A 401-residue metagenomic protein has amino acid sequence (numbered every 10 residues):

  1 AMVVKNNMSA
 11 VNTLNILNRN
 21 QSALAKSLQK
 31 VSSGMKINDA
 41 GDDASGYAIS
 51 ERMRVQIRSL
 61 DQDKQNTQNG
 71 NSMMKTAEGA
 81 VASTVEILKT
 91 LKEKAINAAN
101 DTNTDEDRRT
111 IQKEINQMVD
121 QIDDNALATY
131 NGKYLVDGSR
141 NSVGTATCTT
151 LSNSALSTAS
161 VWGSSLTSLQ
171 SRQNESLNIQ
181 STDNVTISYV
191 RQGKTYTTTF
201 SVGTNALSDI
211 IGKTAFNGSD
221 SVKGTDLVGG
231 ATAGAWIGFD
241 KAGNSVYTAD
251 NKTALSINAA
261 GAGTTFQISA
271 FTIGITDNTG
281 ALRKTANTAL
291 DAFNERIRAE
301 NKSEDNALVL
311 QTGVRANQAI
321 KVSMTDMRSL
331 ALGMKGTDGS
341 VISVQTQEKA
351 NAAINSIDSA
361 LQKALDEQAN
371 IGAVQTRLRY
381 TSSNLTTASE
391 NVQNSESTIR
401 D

Functional and structural regions predicted by a protein language model:
A1-A77, L308-N317, K321, M327-G333: Short, compositionally biased, intrinsically disordered N-terminal export/targeting signals, typified by the non-Sec
A1-K5, N71-Q375: Amphipathic alpha-helical coiled-coil/heptad-repeat segments
N20, S59, A80, I111 (+1 more regions): Alpha-helical transmembrane segments of multi-pass membrane transport proteins
N20-Q29, S83-K94, D326, N384-N394 (+1 more regions): Extended, amphipathic, non-transmembrane alpha-helical segments
S22, Q29, R58, Q65-Q68 (+5 more regions): Residues at a fixed heptad register within alpha-helical coiled-coils and interdomain linker helices that relay
A40, E367, I371-V374, L378 (+1 more regions): Amphipathic, heptad-repeat alpha-helical segments used for oligomerization and assembly
D42-D43, T104, R108, E396: Catalytic-site-adjacent helices and loops of nucleotide signaling machinery
R54-I57, D61, K92-A99, E396: Regular secondary-structure segments
